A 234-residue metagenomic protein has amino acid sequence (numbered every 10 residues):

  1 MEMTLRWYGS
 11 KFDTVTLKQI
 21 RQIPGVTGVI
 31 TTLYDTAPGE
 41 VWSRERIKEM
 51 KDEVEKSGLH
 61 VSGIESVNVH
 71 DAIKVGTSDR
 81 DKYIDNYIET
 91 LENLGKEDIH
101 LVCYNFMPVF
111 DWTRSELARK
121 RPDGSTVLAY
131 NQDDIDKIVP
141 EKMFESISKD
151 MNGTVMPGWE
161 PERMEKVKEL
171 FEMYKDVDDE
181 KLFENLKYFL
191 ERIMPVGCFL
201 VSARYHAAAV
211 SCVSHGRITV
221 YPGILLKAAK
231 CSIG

Functional and structural regions predicted by a protein language model:
M1-F12: Boundary/entry segment of secreted carbohydrate-active catalytic domains
K11, I73-G234: Active-site acidic/histidine proton-transfer and metal-coordination neighborhood in alpha/beta enzyme cores
L17-G25, W42-S62, E92-K96, R192-L200 (+1 more regions): Acidic (Asp/Glu)-rich catalytic clusters
T27-A37: A short beta-strand-loop structural module common to alpha/beta enzyme folds
G28-I30, G63, C103: Conserved beta-strand positions in the central sheet of alpha/beta enzyme cores
Y34-D35, N68, P108-V109: Conserved beta-strand edge residues that scaffold enzyme active sites
S62-D71, T77: Active-site-adjacent substrate/metal-binding segments within catalytic domains of carbohydrate-active enzymes
